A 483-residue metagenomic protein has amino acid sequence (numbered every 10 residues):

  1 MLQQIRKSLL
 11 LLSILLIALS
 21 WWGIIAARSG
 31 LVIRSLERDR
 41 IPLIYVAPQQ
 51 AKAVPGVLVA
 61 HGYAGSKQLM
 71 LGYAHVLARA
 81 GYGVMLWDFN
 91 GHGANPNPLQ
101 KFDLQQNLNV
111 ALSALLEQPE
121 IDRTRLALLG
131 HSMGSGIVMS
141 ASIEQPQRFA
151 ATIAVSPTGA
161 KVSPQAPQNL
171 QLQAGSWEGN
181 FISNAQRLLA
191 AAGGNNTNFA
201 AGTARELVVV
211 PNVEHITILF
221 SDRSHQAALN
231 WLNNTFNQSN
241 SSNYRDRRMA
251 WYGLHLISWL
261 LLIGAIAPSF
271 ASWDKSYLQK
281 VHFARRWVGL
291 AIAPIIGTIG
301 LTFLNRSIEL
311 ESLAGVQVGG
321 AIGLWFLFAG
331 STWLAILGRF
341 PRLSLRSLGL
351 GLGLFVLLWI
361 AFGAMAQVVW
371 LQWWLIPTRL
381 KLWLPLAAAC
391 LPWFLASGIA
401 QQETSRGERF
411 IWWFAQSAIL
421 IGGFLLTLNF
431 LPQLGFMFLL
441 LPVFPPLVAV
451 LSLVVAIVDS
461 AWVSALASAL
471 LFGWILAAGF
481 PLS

Functional and structural regions predicted by a protein language model:
L2-E37, I44: An N-terminal hydrophobic leader/cap segment in hydrolases
Q4-L12, A250-L260, L466: Alpha-helical transmembrane segments
L15-L19, L260-G264, T298, F394 (+1 more regions): Alpha-helical transmembrane segments
W21-I25, A267-F270, F303: Structural signature of transmembrane alpha-helix termini at the membrane-water interface
R28-Y244: Soluble extramembrane regions of membrane proteins in the secretory/endomembrane system
G136, H215-D222, Y252, H282-G289 (+1 more regions): Alpha-helical transmembrane segments of integral membrane proteins, especially early/N-terminal helices
Q238-W287: Cytosolic-side membrane-insertion boundary helix
G289-S483: Alpha-helical transmembrane segments of integral membrane proteins
